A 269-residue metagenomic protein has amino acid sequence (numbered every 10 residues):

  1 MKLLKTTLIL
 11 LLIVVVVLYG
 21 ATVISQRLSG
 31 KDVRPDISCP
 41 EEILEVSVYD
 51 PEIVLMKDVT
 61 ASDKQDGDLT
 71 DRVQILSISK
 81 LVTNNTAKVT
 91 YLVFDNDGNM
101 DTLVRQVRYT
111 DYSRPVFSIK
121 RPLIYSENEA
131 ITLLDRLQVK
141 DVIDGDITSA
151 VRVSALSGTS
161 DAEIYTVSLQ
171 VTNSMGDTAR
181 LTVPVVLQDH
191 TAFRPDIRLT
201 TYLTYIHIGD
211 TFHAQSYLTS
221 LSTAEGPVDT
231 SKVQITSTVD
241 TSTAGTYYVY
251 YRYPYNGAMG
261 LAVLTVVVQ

Functional and structural regions predicted by a protein language model:
M1-L12, K64-R105, D144-L187, A224-Q269: Serine/threonine-rich, repeat-prone extracellular segments and beta-strand-based repeat modules of secreted/surface
M1-S38: Gram-positive cell-envelope targeting signals
L18-A21, R27, V54-D58, A87-V89 (+5 more regions): Short amphipathic alpha-helical surface micro-motifs
G20, R27-G30, I75-L76, V153 (+1 more regions): Short secondary-structure boundary micro-motifs
S25-G67, S113-G145, A192-P227: Solvent-exposed, low-complexity, repeat-rich "mucin-like" stalks and linkers
G30, M100, Q106-T110: A domain-level signal for the structural core that forms small-molecule/cofactor-binding pockets and catalytic centers
E41, Y109-S113, L187-D189, Y255: Non-catalytic surface loops within mature trypsin-like serine protease
I53, T83-N85, Y109, I131 (+3 more regions): Residue-level signal for WD-repeat beta-propeller blades
